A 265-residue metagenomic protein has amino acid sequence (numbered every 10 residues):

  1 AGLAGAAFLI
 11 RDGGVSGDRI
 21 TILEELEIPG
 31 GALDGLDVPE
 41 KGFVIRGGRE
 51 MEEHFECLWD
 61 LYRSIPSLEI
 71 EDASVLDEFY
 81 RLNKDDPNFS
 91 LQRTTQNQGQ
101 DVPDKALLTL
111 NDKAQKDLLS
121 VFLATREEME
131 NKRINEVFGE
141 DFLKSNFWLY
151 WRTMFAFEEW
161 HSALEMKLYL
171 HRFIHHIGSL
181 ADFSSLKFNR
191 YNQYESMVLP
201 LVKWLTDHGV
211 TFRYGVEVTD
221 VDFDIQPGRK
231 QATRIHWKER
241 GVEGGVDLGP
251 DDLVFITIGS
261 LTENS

Functional and structural regions predicted by a protein language model:
G2-L3: N-terminal Rossmann-fold NAD(P) dinucleotide-binding loop
A7, R11, K203: Short, well-ordered alpha-helices that flank and scaffold nucleotide-derived cofactor binding pockets
I10-D37: Glycine-rich FAD pyrophosphate-binding loop
E40-N83: Conserved FAD-binding subdomain of flavin-dependent enzymes
C57-S64, Y150, S196-D207: Amphipathic alpha-helical segments that form well-ordered structural scaffolds and often line/cohere around active
L68-H175, K187: Rossmann-like flavin
H171-L253, I258: Helical element adjacent to the flavin cofactor pocket in flavoenzyme catalytic cores
E263-N264: Short glycine-rich, flexible loops that bind phosphorylated cofactors or substrates
